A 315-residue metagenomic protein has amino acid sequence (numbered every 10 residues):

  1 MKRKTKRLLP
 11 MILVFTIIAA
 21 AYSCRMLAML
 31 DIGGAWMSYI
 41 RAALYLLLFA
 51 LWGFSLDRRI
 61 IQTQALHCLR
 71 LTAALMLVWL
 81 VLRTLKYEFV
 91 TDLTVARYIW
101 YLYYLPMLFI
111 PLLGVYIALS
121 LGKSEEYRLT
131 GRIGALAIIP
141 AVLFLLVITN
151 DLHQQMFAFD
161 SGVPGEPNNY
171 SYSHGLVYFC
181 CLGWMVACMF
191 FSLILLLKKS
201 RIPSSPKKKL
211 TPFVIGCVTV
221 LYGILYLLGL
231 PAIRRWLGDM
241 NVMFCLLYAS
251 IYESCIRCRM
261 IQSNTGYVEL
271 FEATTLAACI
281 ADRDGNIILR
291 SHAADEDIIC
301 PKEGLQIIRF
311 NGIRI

Functional and structural regions predicted by a protein language model:
K2-L9, A28-G34, L197-V268: Interfacial "cap-and-anchor" motif at the non-cytosolic start of specific transmembrane alpha-helices
K6-Y22, L46-L48, R70-W79, L136-A141 (+1 more regions): Alpha-helical transmembrane segments
L8-I12, M29-Y45, L146-L195, L227-L237: Extracellular-loop-to-transmembrane junctions of the mid-late helices
S23-S38, G53-T63: Short, hydrophobic transmembrane alpha-helix segments
G33-L46, Q62-T149, Y178-G183, R235-M243: Individual alpha-helical transmembrane segments in multi-pass integral membrane proteins
L56-V81, Y101, I133-A137, Y172-L228: Alpha-helical transmembrane segments of multi-pass integral membrane proteins
I256-D295: Sensory modules in modular signal-transduction proteins
I308-I315: PAS-family sensory/regulatory modules and their coupling/dimerization elements
